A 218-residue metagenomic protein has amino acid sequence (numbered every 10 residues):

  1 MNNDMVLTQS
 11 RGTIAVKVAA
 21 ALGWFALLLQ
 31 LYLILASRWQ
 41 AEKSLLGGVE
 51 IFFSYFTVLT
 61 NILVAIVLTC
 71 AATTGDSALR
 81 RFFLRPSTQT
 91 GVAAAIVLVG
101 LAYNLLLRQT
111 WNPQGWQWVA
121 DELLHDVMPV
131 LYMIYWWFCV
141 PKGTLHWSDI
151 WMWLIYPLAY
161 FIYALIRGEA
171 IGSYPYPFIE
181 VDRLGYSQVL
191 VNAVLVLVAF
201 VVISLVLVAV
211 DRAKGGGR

Functional and structural regions predicted by a protein language model:
N3-A20, K214: N-terminal membrane topogenic signal
R11-I14, I51-S54, I171-V206: Membrane-interface transmembrane-helix boundary segments in multi-pass integral membrane proteins
A21-R38: Alpha-helical transmembrane segments of multi-pass membrane proteins
I34-W39, N104-P113: Juxtamembrane "helix-exit" motif on the non-cytosolic side of transmembrane helices
S44-I51, L84-P86, W111-L124, W147-W151 (+2 more regions): Non-cytosolic membrane-interface motifs at loop->transmembrane helix junctions
F56-L59, Q117-V130, L190-V194: Membrane-interface loop-to-helix entry segments
A78-A95, W147-W153: Interfacial segments of alpha-helical transmembrane regions
P129-L145: Alpha-helical transmembrane segments in multipass membrane proteins, preferentially the mid-helix core
